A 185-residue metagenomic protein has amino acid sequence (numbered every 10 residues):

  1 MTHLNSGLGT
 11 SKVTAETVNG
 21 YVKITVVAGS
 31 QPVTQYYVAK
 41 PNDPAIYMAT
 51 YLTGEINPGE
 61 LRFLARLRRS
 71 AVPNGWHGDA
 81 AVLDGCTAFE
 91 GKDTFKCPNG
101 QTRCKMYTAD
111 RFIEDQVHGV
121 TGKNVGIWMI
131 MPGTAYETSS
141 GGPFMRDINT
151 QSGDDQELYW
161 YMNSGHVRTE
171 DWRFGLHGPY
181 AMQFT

Functional and structural regions predicted by a protein language model:
T2-L52: Extended, loop-rich substrate-binding clefts of extracytoplasmic carbohydrate-active enzymes
Y21, Y36-Y37, Y47, Y51 (+4 more regions): Sequence-level detector for tyrosine residue identity
V26-A28, L176-F184: Short, hydrophobic/aromatic-enriched beta-strand segments in well-ordered soluble domains
V38, N42-L83: Acidic (Asp/Glu-rich), glycine- and aromatic
F63, I127-M129, T185: Generic hydrophobic, helix-prone segments enriched in Leu/Val/Ile
R68-L176: A contiguous, surface-exposed recognition patch within enzymatic or periplasmic domains that forms
